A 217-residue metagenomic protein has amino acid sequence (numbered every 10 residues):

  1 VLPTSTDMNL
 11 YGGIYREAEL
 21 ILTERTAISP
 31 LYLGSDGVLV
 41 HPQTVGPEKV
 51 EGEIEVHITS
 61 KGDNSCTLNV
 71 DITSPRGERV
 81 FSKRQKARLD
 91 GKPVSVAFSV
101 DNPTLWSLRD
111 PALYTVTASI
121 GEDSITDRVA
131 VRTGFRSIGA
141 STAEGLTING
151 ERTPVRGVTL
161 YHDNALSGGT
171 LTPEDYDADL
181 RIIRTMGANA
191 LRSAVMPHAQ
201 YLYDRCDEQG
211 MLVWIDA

Functional and structural regions predicted by a protein language model:
V1-P197, R205-V213: Secreted/periplasmic carbohydrate-active enzymes, especially glycoside hydrolases
